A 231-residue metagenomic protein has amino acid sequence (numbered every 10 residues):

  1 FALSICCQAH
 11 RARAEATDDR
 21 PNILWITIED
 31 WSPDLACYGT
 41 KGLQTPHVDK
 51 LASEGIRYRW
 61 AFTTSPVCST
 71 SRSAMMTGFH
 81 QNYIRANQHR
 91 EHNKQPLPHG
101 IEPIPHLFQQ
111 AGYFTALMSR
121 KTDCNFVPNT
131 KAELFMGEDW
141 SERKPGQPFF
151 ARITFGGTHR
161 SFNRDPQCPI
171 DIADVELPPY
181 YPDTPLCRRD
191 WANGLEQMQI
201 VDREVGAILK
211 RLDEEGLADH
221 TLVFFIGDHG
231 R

Functional and structural regions predicted by a protein language model:
F1, R11-R231: Formylglycine-dependent sulfatase
C6-C7: Cysteine-centered motifs
